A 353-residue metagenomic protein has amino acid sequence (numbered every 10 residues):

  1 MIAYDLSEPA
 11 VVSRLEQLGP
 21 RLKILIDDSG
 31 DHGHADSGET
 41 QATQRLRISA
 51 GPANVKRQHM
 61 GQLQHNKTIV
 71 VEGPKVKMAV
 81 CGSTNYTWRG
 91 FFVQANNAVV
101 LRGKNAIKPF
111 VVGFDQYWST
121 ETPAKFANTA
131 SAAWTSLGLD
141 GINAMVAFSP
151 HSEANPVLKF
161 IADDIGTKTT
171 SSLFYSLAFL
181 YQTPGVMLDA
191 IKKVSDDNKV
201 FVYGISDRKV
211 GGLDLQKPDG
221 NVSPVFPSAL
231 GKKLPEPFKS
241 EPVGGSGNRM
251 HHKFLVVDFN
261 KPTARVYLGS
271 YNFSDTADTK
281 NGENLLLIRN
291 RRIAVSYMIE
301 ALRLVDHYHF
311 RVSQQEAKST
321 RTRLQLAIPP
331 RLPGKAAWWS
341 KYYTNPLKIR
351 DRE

Functional and structural regions predicted by a protein language model:
M1-V11: N-terminal carbohydrate-binding/catalytic regions of secreted carbohydrate-active enzymes
I2-A3, I26-D27, L173-L177: Active-site beta-strand/loop signature of hydrolases that rely on acidic residues for catalysis
A3, L177-A178, F254, S270: Glycine-rich anion-binding loop/nest that anchors nucleotide
Y4, L177-F179, P346-R350: Domain-level detector for secreted/extracellular nuclease and nuclease-toxin modules, and for the ENPP-like C-terminal
L6, S29, S37, G141-A144 (+1 more regions): Short linear motifs in intrinsically disordered/low-complexity regions
V12-F92, V100-I107, W118-S119, S171-S172 (+1 more regions): PLD/PLD-like phosphodiesterase catalytic module centered on the HKD motif
V93-N97, L101-I161: Aromatic-Pro/Gly-enriched surface loop or interdomain linker that acts as a lid/target-recognition segment
A132-G204, V210-G211: Beta-propeller domains
